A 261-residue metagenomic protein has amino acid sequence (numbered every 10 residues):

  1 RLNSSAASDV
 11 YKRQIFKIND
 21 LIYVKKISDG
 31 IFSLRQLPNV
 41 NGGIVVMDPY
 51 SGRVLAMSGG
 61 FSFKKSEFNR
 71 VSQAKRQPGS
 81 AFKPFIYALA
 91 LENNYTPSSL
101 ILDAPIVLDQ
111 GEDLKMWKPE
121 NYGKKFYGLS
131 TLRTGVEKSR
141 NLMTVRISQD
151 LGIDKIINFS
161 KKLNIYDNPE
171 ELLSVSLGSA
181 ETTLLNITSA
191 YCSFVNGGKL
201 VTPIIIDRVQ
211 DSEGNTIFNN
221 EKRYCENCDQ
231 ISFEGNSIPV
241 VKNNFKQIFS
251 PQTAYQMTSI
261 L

Functional and structural regions predicted by a protein language model:
L2-A7, Y11: Single conserved hydrophobic/aromatic residue that forms the stacking wall/gate of nucleotide- or nucleobase-binding
S4, F16-I18, Y95: Short, well-ordered loop/turn sites that connect or cap secondary structure elements
K12-D48, R133-V136, Q149: Beta-lactamase-like hydrolase cores
Q36-K64, N158-K161, D207-D211: A short, well-structured edge-of-sheet supersecondary motif
Y50, Y95-I156, L200, S212-Q256: Conserved catalytic neighborhood of penicillin-recognizing serine enzymes
S51-G52, S72-D103, G135, A190-F194 (+1 more regions): Active-site SXXK
F63-A74: A short, polar/charged loop-to-alpha-helix boundary motif
K162-N219, R223-C225, I248: Active-site-proximal helix/loop microenvironment of the serine DD-peptidase/beta-lactamase transpeptidase fold
